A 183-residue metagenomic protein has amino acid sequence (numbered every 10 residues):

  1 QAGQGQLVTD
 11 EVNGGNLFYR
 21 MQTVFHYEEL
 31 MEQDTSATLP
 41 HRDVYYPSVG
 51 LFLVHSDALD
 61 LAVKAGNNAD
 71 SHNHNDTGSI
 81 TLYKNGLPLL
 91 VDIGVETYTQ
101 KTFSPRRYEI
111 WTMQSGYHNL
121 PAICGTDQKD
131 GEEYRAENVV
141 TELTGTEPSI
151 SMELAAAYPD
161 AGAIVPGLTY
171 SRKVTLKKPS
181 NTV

Functional and structural regions predicted by a protein language model:
Q1-L90, E142-G145, S151: Carbohydrate-active enzyme catalytic cores, enriched for enzymes that act on polyanionic acidic polysaccharides
A37-H41, E132-E142, G167-K173: Short small/polar-residue motifs
D43, A69-S71, N75, I110 (+2 more regions): Residues embedded in well-ordered secondary-structure elements
S48, H74-D76, S115, P166-L168 (+1 more regions): Alpha-helix initiation and capping sites
S56, K84, G125, L154-G162: Short acidic, glycine-rich loop/turn motifs
L59-T144: Catalytic core of carbohydrate-active enzymes
I150-V183: Acidic, contiguous internal or C-terminal segments within carbohydrate-active enzymes that form a structured patch used
